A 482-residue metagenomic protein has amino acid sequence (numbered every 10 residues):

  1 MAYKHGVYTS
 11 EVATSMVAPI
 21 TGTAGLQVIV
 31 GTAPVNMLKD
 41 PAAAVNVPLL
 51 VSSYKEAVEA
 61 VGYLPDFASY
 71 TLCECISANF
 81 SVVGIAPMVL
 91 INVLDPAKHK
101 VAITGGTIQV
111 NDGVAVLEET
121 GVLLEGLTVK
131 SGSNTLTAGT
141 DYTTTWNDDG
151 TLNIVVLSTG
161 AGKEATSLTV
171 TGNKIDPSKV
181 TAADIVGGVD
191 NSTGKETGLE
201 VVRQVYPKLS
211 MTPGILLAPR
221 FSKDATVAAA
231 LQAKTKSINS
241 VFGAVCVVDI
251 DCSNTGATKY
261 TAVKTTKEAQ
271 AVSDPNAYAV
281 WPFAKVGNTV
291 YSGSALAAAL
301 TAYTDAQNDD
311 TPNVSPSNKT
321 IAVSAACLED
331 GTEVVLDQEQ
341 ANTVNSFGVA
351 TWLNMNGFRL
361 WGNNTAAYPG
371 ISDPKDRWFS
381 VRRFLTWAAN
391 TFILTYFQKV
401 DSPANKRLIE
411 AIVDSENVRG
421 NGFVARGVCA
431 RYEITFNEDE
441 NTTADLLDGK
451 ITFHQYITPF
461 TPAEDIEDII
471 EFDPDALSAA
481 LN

Functional and structural regions predicted by a protein language model:
A2-V45, L49-K55, G62, A68-P96 (+5 more regions): A glycine- and small-residue-enriched flexible loop/hinge signal that marks low-structured segments
N46, L124-G126, G139, A165 (+1 more regions): Surface-exposed or flexible loop/turn and strand-edge residues in extracellular/cell-surface modules
I85-D148, K174-D176: Extended beta-strand solenoid/passenger and fiber regions
M88, V101, T171-D190, C429-N482: Compositionally biased, low-complexity/repeat regions
T145-A165: A surface-exposed beta-strand-loop module
T166-V170: Short, aromatic- and glycine-rich surface loops/edge beta-strands on solvent-exposed regions
A269, Y291-G293, A297-Y303, S415-F436 (+2 more regions): Sequence/fold signature of self-assembling virion shell proteins
W378-D439: Acidic, low-complexity glycine/serine/threonine-rich segments
